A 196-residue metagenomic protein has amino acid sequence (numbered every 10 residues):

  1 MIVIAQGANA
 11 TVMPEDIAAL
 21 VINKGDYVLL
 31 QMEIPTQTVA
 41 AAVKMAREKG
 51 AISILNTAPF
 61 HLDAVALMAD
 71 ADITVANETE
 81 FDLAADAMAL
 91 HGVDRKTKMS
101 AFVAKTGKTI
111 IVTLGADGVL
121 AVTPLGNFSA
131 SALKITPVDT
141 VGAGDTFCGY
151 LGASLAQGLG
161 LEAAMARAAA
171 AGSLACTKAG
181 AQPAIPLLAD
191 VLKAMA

Functional and structural regions predicted by a protein language model:
M1-F128: Ribokinase/PfkB-type carbohydrate-kinase core domain
L62-V65, A87, G92-A196: Conserved phosphate-binding/catalytic region of the ribokinase-like
